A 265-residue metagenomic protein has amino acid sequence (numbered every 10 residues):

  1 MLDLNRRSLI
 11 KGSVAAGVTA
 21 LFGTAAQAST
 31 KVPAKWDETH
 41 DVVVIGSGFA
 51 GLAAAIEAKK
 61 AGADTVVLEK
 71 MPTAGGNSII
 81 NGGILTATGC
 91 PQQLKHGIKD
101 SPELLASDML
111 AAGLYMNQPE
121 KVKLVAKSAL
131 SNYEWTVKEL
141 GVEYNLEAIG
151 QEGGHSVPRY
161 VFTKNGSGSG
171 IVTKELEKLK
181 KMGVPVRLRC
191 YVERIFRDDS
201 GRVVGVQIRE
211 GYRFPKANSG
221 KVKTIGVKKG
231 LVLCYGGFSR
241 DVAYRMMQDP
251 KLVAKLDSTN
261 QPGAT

Functional and structural regions predicted by a protein language model:
L2, G12, V32, D64 (+4 more regions): Conserved N-terminal/central alpha/beta ligand/cofactor-binding core
L2, S8-A28: N-terminal export signals
A28-E38: A short, basic/flexible loop-to-alpha-helix module at the beginning of a structural domain
W36-G48: Beta1/beta-strand and adjacent pyrophosphate-binding region of the FAD-binding site in flavoprotein oxidoreductases
G51: N-terminal Rossmann-fold NAD(P) dinucleotide-binding loop
A58: Aromatic pocket-lining residues of Rossmann-like dinucleotide-binding sites
R197-T224: Conserved beta-strand-loop-beta-strand element in the redox core of flavoprotein oxidoreductases
R213-F214, G220, G226, G230-T265: Glycine-rich loop(s) and the adjacent beta-strand/alpha-helix scaffold that form part
